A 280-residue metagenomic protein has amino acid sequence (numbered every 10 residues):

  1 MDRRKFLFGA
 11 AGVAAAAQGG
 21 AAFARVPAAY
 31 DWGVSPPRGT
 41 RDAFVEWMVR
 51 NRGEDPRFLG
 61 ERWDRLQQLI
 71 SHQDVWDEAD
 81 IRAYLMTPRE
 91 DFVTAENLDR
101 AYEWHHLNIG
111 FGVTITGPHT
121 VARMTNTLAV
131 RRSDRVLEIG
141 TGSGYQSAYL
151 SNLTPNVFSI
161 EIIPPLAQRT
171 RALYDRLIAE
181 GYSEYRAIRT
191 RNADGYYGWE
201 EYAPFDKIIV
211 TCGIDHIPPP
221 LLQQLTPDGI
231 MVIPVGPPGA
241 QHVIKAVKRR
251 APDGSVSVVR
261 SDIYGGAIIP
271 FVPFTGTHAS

Functional and structural regions predicted by a protein language model:
M1-V13: N-terminal secretory signal peptides and thylakoid transit peptides that target proteins across membranes
A11, L85-R89, T226: Short amphipathic alpha-helical surface patches that mediate protein-protein
A22-A24: Boundary at the C-terminal end of the N-terminal hydrophobic targeting segment
V26-R132, A267: Class I SAM-dependent transferase core
A129-R250: Conserved nucleotide-cofactor-binding alpha/beta core module
G236-S280: Active-site capping/gating segments
